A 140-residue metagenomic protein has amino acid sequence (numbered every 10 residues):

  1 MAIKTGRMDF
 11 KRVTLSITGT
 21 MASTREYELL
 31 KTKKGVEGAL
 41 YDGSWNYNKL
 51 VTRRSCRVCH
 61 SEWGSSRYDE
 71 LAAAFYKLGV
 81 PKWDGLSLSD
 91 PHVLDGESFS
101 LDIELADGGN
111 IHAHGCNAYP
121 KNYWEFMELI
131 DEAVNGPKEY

Functional and structural regions predicted by a protein language model:
M1-S23, S61-S66, A74-Y140: Short, well-ordered, aromatic-rich surface patches in folded extracellular/luminal domains
R25-R53: Short, flexible N-terminal segments of the mature chain
E28-L30, V51-R54, C116, E125-L129: Surface-exposed beta-strand edges and their flanking turn/coil or helix-capping segments
S44-A74: Acidic, aromatic-enriched beta-alpha/helix-loop junctions
